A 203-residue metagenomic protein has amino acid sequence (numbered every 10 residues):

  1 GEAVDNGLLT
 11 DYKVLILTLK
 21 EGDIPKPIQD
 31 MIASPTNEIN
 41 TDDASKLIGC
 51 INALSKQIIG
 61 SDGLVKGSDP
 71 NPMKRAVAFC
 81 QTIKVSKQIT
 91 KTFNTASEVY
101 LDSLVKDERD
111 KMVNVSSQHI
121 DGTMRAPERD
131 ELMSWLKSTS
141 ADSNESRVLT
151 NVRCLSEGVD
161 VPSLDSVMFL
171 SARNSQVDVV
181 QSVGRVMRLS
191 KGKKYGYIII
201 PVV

Functional and structural regions predicted by a protein language model:
G1-K84, T92-F93: Conserved interdomain linker/interface between the two RecA-like ATPase lobes of SF2 helicase motors
L8-T10, S68-N71, K111-M112, S138-N144 (+1 more regions): Conserved catalytic network of the ASCE P-loop NTPase/AAA+ motor domain
L15, T92-V99, W135, T139: Structured segments of extracytoplasmic/periplasmic soluble domains in secreted or envelope-associated proteins
D30-A33, K91-N94, M133-W135, S182-V183: "Short basic amphipathic alpha-helical interaction patches in structured regions
N52-L64, S103-Q118, L132-S134: Surface-exposed intrinsically disordered loops and tails
K74, V115, G196: Nucleotide donor/acceptor-binding cores
T82-H119: Conserved helicase motor "Helicase C" RecA-like lobe of SF1/SF2 P-loop NTPases
H119-V203: Conserved RecA-like P-loop NTPase helicase motor core
